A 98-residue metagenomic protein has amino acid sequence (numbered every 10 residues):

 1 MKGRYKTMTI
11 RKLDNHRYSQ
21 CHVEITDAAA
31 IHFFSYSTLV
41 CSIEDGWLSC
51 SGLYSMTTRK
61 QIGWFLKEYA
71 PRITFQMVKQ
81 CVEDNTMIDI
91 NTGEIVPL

Functional and structural regions predicted by a protein language model:
M1-L98: Terminal leader/tail segments of proteins
